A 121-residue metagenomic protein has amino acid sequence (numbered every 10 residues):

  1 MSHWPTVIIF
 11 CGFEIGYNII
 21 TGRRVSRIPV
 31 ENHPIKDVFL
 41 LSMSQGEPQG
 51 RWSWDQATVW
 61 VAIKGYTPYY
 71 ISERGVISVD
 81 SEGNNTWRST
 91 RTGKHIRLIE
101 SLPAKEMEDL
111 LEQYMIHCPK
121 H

Functional and structural regions predicted by a protein language model:
M1-H121: N-terminal acidic, glycine/proline-rich low-complexity segments
